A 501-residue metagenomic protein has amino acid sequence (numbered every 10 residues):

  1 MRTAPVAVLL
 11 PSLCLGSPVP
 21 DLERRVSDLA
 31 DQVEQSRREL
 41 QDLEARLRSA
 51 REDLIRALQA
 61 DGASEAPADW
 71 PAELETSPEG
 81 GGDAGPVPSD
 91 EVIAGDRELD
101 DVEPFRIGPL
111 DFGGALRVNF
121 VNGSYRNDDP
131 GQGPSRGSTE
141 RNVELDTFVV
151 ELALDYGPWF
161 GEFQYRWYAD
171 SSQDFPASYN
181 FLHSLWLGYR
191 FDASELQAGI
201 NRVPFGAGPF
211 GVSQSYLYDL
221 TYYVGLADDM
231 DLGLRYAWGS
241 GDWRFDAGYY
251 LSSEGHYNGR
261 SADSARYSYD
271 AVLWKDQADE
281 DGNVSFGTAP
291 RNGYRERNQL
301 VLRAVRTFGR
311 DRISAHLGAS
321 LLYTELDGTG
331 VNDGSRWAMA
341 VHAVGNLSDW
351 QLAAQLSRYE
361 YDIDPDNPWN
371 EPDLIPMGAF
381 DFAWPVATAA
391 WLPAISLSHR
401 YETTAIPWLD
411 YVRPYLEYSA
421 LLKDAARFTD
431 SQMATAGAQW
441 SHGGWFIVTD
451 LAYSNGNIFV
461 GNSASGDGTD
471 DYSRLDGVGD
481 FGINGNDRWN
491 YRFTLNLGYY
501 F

Functional and structural regions predicted by a protein language model:
M1-V8: Sec-dependent signal peptide recognition, specifically the positively charged N-region followed immediately by
V8-G16: Hydrophobic h-region of N-terminal signal peptides that target proteins for export in Gram-negative bacteria
G16-N127, F501: N-terminal periplasmic/intermembrane-space "pro-region" immediately following the signal or transit peptide
G82, D96-D101, D129-G131, D170-S172 (+4 more regions): Signature for the C-terminal beta-barrel architecture of outer-membrane proteins
V87, G309-F501: Outer-membrane beta-barrel pore domains
L99-S124, S138-H256, S261-A262, R306-G309 (+3 more regions): Outer membrane beta-barrel
N119-R141, L356, N486-N490: Outer-membrane beta-barrel transmembrane domain signature of Gram-negative proteins, especially the mid-to-C-terminal
P130-P134, S213-L220, D373-P376: Short glycine/proline- and charge-enriched loop/turn segments that cap or connect secondary-structure elements
